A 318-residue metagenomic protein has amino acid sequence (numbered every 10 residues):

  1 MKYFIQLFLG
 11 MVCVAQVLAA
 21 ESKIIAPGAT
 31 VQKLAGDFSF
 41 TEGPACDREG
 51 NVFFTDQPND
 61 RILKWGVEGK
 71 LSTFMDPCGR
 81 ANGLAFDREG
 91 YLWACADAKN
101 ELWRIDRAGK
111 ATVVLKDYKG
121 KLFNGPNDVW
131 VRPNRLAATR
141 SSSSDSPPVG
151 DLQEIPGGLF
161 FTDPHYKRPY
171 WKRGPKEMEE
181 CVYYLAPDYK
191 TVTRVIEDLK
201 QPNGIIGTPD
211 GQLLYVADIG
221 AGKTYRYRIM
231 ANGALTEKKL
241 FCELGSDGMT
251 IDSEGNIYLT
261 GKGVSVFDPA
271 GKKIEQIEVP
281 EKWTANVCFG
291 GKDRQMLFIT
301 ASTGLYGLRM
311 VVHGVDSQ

Functional and structural regions predicted by a protein language model:
M1-I5: Positively charged n-region of N-terminal signal peptides that target proteins for export
Q6-Q16: Bacterial N-terminal signal peptides
L18-Q318: Sequence-structural signature of mature extracellular/luminal beta-sheet repeat domains, prominently beta-propellers
